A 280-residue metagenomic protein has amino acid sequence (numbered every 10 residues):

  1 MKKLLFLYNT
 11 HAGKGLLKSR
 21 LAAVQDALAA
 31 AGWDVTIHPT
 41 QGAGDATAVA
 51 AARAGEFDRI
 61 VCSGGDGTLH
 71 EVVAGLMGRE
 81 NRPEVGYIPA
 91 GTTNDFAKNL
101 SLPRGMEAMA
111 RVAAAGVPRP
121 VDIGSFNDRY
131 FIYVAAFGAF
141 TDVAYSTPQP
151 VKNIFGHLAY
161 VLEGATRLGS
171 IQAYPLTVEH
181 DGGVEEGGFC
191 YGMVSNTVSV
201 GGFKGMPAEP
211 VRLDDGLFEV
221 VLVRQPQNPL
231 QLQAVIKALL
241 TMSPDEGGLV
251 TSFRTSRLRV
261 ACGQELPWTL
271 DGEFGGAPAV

Functional and structural regions predicted by a protein language model:
M1-S63, E107: ATP/NTP phosphate-donor binding region
K2, P83, S256: Nucleotide donor/acceptor-binding cores
A30-A31, T40, M77-V194: Catalytic core of DAGKc-family lipid kinases
T68-E80: Short Gly/Thr/Asp-enriched flexible loops that form oxyanion-binding sites at enzyme active sites
A136, F140, M193-E209, F274: Glycine-rich phosphate/pyrophosphate-binding beta-alpha loops
V151-A159, S199-V200, K204, A208-L230: Gly/Ser/Thr-rich active-site loops/lids in small-molecule metabolic enzymes that frequently grip phosphoryl groups
H180, E186, R212, L222-V280: ATP/nucleoside-binding phosphotransfer catalytic cores, i.e., glycine-rich phosphate-binding loops
